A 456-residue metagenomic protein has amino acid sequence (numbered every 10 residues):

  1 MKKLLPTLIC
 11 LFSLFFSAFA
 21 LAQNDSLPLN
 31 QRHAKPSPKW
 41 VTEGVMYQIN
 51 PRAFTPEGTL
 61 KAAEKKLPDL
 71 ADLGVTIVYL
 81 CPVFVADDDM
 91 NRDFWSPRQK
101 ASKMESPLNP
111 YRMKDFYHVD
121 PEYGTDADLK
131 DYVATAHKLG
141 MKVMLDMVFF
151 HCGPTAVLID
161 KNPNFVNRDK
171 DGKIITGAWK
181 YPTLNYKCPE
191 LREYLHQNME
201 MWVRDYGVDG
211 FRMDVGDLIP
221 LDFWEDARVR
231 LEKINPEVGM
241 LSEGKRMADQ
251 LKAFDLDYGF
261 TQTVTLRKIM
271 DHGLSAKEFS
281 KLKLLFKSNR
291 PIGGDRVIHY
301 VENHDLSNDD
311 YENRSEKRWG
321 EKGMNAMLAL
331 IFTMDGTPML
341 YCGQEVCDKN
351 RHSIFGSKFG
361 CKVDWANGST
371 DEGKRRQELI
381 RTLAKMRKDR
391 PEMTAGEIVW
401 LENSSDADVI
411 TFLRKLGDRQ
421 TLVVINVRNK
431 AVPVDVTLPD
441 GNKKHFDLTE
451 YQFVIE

Functional and structural regions predicted by a protein language model:
M1-I9: Bacterial N-terminal signal peptides that target proteins for export
L8-A18: Bacterial N-terminal signal peptides
N24-N30, A34, R204, D209 (+7 more regions): Active-site-proximal helices and loops of the catalytic beta/alpha 8
S26-Y47, R52-K61, K65-I77, P82-Y206 (+3 more regions): Substrate-binding/active-site clefts of carbohydrate-active enzymes
Y79-D88, D146-A156, D214-P220, E243-A248 (+2 more regions): Short, solvent-exposed turn/loop segments enriched in Gly/Ser/Thr/Pro and often Arg
I292-K317: Active-site clefts of carbohydrate-active enzymes
L401-P439: Carbohydrate-binding surface patches
R428-E456: C-terminal beta-sandwich/jelly-roll accessory domains of carbohydrate-active enzymes
